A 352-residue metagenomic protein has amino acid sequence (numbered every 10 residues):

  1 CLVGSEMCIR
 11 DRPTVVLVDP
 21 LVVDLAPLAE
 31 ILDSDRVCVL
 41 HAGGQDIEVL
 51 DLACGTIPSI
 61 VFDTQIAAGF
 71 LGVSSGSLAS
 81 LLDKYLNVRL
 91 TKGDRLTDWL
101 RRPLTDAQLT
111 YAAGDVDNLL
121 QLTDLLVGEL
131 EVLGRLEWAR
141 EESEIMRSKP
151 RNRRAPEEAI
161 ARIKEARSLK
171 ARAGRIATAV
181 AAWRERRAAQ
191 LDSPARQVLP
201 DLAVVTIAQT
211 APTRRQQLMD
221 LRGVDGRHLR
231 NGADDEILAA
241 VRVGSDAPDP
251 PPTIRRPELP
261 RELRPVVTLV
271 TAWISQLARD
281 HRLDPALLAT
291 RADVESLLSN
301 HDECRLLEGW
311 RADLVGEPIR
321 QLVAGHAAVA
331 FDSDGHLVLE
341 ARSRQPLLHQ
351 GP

Functional and structural regions predicted by a protein language model:
C1-I9: Single conserved hydrophobic/aromatic residue that forms the stacking wall/gate of nucleotide- or nucleobase-binding
R10-P13, G44-T97, L109: Metal-dependent phosphoesterase core characteristic of DEDDh/y 3'-5' exonuclease domains
V15, D33-C38: Short active-site oxyanion
V18-P20, L40-G43: Short His-Asn-centered micro-motif
V23-D35: Short, basic/hydrophobic alpha-helical segments
F62, G93-R101, V132-E142: Short, surface-exposed recognition loops or helix-turn segments adjacent to catalytic cores
Q65-F70, L100, L202-T206, E258: Conserved short loop/turn motifs at secondary-structure junctions
D106-A107, V116, L122-P352: Accessory DNA-binding and partner-docking regions appended to nucleic-acid-acting proteins, especially the terminal
